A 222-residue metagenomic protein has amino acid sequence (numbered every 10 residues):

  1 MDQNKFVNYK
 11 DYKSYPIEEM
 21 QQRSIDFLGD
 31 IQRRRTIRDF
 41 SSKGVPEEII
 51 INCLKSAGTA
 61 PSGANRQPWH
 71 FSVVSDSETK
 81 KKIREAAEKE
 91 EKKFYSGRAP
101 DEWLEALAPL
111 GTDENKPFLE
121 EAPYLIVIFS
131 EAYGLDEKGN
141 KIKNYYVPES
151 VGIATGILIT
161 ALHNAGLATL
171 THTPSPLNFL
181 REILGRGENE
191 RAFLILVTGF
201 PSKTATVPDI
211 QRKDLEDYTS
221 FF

Functional and structural regions predicted by a protein language model:
M1-I37, S41-I51, E85: N-terminal accessory segments that position/regulate proteins before the catalytic core
D2-R23, D113, R191-F222: C-terminal helix-cap and adjacent tail motif
R34, K55-G58, I126, A132-I183: Small-aliphatic-rich amphipathic alpha-helix that forms the alpha element of a beta-alpha
S56-G58, P109-E114, L180-E182, A205: Glycine-rich, charged/polar anion/phosphate-binding loops that engage phosphate groups from diverse ligands
G58-N65: Glycine-rich phosphate/pyrophosphate-binding beta-alpha loops
N65-W69, E120-A122, R191: Short, basic and Ser/Thr-rich N-terminal targeting/leader segments
V73-V151: Glycine/small-residue-rich phosphate/adenosyl-binding loop
L180-F193: Short, electropositive alpha-helical surface patch
